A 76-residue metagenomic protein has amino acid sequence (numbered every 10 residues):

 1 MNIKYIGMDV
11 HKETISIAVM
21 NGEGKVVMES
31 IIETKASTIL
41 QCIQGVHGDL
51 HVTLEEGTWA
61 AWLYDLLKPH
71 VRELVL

Functional and structural regions predicted by a protein language model:
M1-L76: Phosphate- and other anionic-substrate recognition elements at nucleic-acid/protein interfaces
